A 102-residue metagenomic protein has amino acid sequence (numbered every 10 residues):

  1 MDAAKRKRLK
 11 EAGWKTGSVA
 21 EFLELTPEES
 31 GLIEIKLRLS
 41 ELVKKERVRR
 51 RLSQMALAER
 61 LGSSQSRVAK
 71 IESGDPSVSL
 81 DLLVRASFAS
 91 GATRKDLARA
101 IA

Functional and structural regions predicted by a protein language model:
M1-R38: N-terminal flexible/basic segments that precede or flank functional cores
K7, E34, E41, K45-V48 (+1 more regions): Alpha-helical coiled-coil heptad-repeat segments used for dimerization/assembly
A12, E41-A56, R60, R85: Short basic helix-loop element that most often maps to the first helix and adjoining turn of HTH DNA-binding modules
R38-L39, S63: Alpha-helix N-cap/N′ positions at the starts of helices
A58-S77: Recognition helix of helix-turn-helix/homeodomain-like DNA-binding domains that insert into the DNA major groove
S79-L97: DNA major-groove recognition helix of helix-turn-helix/homeodomain DNA-binding modules
A98-A102: Short, charged, intrinsically disordered terminal tails
